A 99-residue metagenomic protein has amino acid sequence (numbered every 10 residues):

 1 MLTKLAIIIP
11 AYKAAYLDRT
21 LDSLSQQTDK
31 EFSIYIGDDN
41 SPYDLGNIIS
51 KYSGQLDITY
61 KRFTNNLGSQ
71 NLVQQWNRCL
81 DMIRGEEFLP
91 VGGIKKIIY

Functional and structural regions predicted by a protein language model:
T3-I8, S33: Cell-envelope/extracellular polymer assembly enzymes that use nucleotide-activated donors
I9-A11, D38, G92: Short beta-strand/turn micro-motifs composed of small residues that flank or help shape donor/cofactor-binding pockets
K13-Q26: Short, well-formed alpha-helical segments that are part of the catalytic scaffolds of diverse glycosyltransferases
L24, D39-S41, L67, G93-I94: Conserved short acidic donor-positioning loop in nucleotide-sugar-dependent glycosyltransferases
S25-R62: Acidic donor-binding segment of Leloir-type glycosyltransferases
L45-G46, N71, I98-Y99: Acidic donor-diphosphate engagement hotspot in glycosyltransferases and nucleotidyltransferases that stabilizes
T64-I83: Glycine-rich, basic loop-to-helix element that forms the pyrophosphate-binding segment of sugar-nucleotide handling
G85-K96: Short beta-strand-to-loop acidic/aromatic patch adjacent to the donor-nucleotide binding site
